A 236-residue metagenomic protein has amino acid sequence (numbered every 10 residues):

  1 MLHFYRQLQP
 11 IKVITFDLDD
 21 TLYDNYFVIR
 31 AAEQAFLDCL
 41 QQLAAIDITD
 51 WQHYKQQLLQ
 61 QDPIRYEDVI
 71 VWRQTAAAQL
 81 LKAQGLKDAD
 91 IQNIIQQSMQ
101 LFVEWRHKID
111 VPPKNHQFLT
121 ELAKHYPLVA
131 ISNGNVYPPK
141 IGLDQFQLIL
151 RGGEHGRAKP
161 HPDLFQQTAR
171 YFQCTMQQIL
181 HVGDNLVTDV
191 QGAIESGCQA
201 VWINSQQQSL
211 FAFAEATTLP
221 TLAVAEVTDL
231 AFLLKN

Functional and structural regions predicted by a protein language model:
M1-H53: Active-site neighborhood of HAD-like aspartate-dependent phosphohydrolases
M1-I14, Q42, A89-I91, H116-N236: Asp-based, Mg2+/Mn2+-dependent phosphohydrolase catalytic module
A31, Q74-T75, D163: A generic alpha-helix surface/boundary motif
Q57-Q100: A metal-dependent, Asp-based hydrolase signature
Q100-I109: Surface-exposed cleft-lining segments at the edges of enzyme active sites
K108-P112, A158: A conditional alpha-helix N-cap/helix-loop micro-motif detector
